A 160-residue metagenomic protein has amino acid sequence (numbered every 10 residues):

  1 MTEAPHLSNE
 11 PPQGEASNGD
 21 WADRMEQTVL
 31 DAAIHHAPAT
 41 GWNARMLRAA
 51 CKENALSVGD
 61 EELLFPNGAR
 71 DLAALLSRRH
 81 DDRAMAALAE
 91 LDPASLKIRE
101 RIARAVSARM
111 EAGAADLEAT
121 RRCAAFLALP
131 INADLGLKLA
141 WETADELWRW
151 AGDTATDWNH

Functional and structural regions predicted by a protein language model:
M1-N9: N-terminal acidic, proline/glycine-rich, low-complexity intrinsically disordered segments
P12-G59, N67-A74: Short, amphipathic alpha-helix enriched in basic
D23, A86-A128: Hydrophobic alpha-helical connector segments
L63: Base-recognition residues in the alpha-helical recognition helix of bacterial helix-turn-helix
S77-R83: Short, basic, alpha-helical segments at the C-terminal edge of helix-turn-helix-like DNA-binding modules
L91, S95, R149-T154: Acidic/His metal-coordination segments adjacent to aromatic residues that form catalytic metal sites in metalloenzymes
I131-G152: Amphipathic alpha-helical packing segments from all-alpha helical-bundle domains
T154-H160: All-alpha amphipathic helical-bundle segments outside canonical DNA-binding/catalytic cores that form hydrophobic
